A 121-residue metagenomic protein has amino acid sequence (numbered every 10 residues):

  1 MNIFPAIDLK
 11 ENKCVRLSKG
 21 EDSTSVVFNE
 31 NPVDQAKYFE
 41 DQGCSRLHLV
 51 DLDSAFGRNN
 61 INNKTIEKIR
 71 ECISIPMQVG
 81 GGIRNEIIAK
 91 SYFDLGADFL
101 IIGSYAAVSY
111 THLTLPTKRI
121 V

Functional and structural regions predicted by a protein language model:
M1-C72, E86: Conserved N-terminal beta1-alpha1 strand-loop-helix module at the mouth
I3-I7, M77-V79, L100-I102: Hydrophobic faces of well-ordered beta-strands that scaffold small-molecule active sites in alpha/beta enzyme cores
D22, D98-L113: Conserved anion-binding
N59-N63, F93, A106: Conserved Radical SAM active-site core
I73, L95-G96: Short, structured coil segments at secondary-structure junctions
Q78-E86, Y105-A106: Glycine-rich beta-to-alpha transition loops that act as phosphate-gripper elements at the mouths of alpha/beta enzyme
R84-L95: Catalytic cores of alpha/beta
H112-V121: Single conserved hydrophobic/aromatic residue that forms the stacking wall/gate of nucleotide- or nucleobase-binding
